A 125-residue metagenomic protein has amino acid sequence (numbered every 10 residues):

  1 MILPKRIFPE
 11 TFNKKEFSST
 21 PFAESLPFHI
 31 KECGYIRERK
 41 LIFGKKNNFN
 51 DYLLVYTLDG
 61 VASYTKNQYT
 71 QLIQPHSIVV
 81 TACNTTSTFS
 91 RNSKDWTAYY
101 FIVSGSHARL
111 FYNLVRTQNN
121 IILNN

Functional and structural regions predicted by a protein language model:
M1-Q71, S77, N120: Generic protein-terminus/edge-of-domain signal
S25, Y100-V103, N125: A generic short alpha-helical patch detector that favors 3-5-residue windows in or near N-terminal regions
K40-L41, V61-S63, I78-V79, C83-F89 (+1 more regions): Histidine-centered metal-chelating micro-motifs
F49, T70, C83-H107: Ligand-binding loop in jelly-roll beta-barrel domains
K66, S93, Y112-V115: Short, flexible helix/strand-to-coil boundary loops that buttress conserved ligand/catalytic motifs in alpha/beta
I73-Q74, W96-T97, T117: Glycine-rich, phosphate-binding/catalytic loops in enzymes
L110-N125: Amphipathic alpha-helical segments enriched in hydrophobic/aromatic residues interleaved with Lys/Arg
